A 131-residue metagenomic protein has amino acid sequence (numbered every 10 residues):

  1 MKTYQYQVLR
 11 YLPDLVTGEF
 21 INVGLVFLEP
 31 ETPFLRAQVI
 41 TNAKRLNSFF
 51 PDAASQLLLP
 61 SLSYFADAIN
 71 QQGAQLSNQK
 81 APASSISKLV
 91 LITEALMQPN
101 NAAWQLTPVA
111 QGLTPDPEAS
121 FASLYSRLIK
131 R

Functional and structural regions predicted by a protein language model:
M1-R131: Polybasic/polar functional segments that serve as interface/processing modules
